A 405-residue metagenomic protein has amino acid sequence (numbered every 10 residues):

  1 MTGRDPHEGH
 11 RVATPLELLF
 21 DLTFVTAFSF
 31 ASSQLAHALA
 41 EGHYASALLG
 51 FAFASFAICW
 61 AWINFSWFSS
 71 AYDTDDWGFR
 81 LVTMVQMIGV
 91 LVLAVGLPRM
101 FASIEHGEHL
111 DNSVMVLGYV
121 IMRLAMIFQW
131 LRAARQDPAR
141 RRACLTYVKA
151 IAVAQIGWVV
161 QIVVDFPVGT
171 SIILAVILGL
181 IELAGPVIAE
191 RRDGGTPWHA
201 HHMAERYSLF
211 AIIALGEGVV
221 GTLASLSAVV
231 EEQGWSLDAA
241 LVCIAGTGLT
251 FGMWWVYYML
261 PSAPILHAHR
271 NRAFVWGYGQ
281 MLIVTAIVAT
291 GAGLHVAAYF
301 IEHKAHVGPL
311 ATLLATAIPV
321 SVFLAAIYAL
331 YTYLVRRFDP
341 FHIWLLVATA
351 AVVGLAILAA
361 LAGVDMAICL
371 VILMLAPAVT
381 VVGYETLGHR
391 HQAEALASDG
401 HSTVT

Functional and structural regions predicted by a protein language model:
M1-L19, T23-S29, F51-Y72, W77-L81 (+5 more regions): Predominantly late transmembrane helices and immediately cytosolic-facing juxtamembrane segments
S32-S46, S70, L361-V364: Short, hydrophobic transmembrane alpha-helix segments
G169-T170, A362-M374: Loop-to-transmembrane alpha-helix initiation sites
A329, A359-A362: Short leucine-rich amphipathic alpha-helical surface patches
